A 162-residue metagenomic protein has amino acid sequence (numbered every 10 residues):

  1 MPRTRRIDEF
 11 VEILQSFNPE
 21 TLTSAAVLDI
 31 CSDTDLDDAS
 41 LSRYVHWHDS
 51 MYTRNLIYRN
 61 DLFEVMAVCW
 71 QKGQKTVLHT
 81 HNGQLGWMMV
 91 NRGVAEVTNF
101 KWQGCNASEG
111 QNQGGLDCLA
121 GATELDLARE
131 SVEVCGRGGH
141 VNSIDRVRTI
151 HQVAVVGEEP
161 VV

Functional and structural regions predicted by a protein language model:
M1-A39: N-terminal leader/capping segments at the start of a protein or of a new domain
R43-K72: A short glycine-rich, His/Asp/Glu-containing loop-to-beta-strand
D61-L62, G83, E158-E159: Short strand-connecting beta-turns/loops that link adjacent beta-strands
M66-H81, R146-R148: Conserved short histidine dyad/triad with adjacent acidic residue
C69-Q71, T80-V97, K101: Short, conserved beta-strand element in jelly-roll/cupin
W87, K101-I150: Short acidic-glycine-tyrosine-enriched beta hairpin
W87-M89, S143, E158-V162: A short hydrophobic beta-strand segment most commonly corresponding to one strand of the jelly-roll/cupin
Q152-V156: Asparagine-centered strand-capping/turn motif at beta-strand->loop junctions
